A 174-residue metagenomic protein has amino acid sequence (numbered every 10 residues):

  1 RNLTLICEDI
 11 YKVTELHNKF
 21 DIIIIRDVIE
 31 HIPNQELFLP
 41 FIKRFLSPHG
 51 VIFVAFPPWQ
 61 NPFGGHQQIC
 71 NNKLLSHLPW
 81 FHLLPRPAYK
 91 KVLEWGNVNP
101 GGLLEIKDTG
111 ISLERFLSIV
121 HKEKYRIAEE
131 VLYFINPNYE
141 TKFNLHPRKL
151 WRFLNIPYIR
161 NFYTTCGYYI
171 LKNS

Functional and structural regions predicted by a protein language model:
R1-G65, C166-S174: Conserved SAM-binding loop
E36-F41, V51-Y169: S-adenosyl-L-methionine-dependent methyltransferase catalytic module, highlighting the catalytic core
